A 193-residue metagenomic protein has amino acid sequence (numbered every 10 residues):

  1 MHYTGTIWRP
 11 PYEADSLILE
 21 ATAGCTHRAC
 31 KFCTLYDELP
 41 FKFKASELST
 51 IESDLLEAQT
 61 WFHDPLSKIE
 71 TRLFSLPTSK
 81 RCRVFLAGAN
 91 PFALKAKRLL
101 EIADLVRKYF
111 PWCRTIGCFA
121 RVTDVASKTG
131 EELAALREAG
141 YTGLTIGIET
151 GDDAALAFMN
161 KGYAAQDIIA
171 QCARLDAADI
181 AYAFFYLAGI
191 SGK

Functional and structural regions predicted by a protein language model:
M1-G5: Short, Gly/Pro- and small/polar-rich lid/capping loops
T6-S53, E57-W61: Canonical Radical SAM [4Fe-4S] cluster-binding loop centered on the CxxxCxxC motif and its immediate flanking residues
L19-A21, C118-A120, F184: Conserved hydrophobic beta-strand within the GNAT/NAT acetyltransferase core sheet that lines the active-site cleft
Y36-E38, A87-A89, R121, L187-G189: Short strand-loop junctions, especially beta-strand C-caps/beta-turns that link beta-sheets to coils or alpha-helices
F41, D153-F158, S191-G192: A short acidic, helix-capping loop that chelates divalent metal ions and anchors anionic groups
W61-Q166, A170, A177: Conserved SAM/AdoMet-binding glycine-rich loop
I168, D179-G192: Ligand/cofactor pocket segment of small-molecule handling proteins
